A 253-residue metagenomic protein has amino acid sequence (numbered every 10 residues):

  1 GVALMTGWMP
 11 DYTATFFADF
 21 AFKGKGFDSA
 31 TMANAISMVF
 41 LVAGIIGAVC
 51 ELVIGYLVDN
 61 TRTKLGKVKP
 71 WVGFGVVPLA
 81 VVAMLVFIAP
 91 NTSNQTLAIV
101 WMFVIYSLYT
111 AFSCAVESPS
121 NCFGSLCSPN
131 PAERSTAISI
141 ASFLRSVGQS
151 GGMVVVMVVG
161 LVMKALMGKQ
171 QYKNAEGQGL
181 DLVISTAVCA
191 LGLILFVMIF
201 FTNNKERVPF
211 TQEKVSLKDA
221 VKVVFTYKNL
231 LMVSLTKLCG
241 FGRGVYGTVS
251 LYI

Functional and structural regions predicted by a protein language model:
G1-I253: Membrane-embedded alpha-helical bundles of multi-pass transporters/translocases, especially carrier/permease families
